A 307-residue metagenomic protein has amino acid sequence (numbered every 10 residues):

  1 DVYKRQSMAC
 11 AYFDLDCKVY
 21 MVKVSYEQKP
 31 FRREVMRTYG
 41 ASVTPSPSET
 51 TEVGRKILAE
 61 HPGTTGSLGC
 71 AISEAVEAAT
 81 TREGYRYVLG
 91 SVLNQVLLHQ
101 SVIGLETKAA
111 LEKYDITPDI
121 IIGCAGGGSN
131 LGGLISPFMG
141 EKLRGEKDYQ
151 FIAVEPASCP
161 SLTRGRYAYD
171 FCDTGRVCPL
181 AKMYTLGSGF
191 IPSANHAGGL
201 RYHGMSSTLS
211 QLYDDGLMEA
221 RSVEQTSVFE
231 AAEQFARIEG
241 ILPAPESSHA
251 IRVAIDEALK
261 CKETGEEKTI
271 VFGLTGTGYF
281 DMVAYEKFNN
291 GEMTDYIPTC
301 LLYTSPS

Functional and structural regions predicted by a protein language model:
D1, M21-Q28, E49-T50, A125-S129 (+2 more regions): Acidic, glycine-rich active-site loops and adjacent beta-strand->loop/helix elements that engage anionic groups
D1-K4, I122-G127, V223-E224, I241-H249 (+1 more regions): Active-site nucleophile and cofactor-binding loops and adjacent substrate-binding regions of central metabolic enzymes
V2-Q6, Y303-S307: Conserved small/polar residues in nucleotide/adenosyl-binding loops
K4-D16, T38, I135-G145, V253-E263: Alpha-helix C-terminal capping segments
K4-G63, T163-D170, A284-E286: Active-site-proximal loop->helix
T51, K56-L97, I103, Y114-D115 (+3 more regions): Active-site/ligand-binding loops adjacent to catalytic centers
Y149-I152, I255-L302: Catalytic phosphate/nucleotide-handling subdomain of diverse soluble enzymes
